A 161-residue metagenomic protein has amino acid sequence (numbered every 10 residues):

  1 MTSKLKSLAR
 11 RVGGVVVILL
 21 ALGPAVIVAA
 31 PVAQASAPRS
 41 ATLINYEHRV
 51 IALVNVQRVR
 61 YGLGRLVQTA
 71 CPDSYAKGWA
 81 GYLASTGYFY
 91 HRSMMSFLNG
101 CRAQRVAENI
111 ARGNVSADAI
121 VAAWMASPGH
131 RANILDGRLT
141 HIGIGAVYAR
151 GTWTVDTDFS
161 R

Functional and structural regions predicted by a protein language model:
T2-A35: Secretory targeting and sorting signals
P31, R112-R161: Disulfide-stabilized extracellular recognition modules
A35-P38, S96: Short linear capping/connector segments at secondary-structure termini
P38-A84: A short alpha-helix/helix-coil micro-patch that ends at or immediately precedes a cysteine
H48-V56, S74-G81, E108, D118-A123 (+3 more regions): Solvent-exposed, polar/charged alpha-helical surfaces in well-ordered, non-transmembrane soluble domains, broadly
R60-S74, G87-F97, R131-A146: Surface-exposed patches in mature extracellular/periplasmic domains of secreted proteins
G62, R102, V106, V155: Glycine-rich, flexible loop/turn motifs
D73-D118, I134: Short, surface-exposed glycine/acidic/tryptophan-bearing loops
